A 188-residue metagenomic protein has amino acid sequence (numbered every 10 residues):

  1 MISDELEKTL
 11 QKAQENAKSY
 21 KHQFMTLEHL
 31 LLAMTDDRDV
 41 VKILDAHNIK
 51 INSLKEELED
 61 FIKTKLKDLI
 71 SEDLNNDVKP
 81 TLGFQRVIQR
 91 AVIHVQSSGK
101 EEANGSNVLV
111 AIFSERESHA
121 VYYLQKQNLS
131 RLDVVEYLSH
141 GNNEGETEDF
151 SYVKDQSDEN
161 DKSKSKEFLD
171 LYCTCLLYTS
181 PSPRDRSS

Functional and structural regions predicted by a protein language model:
M1-S180: Histone-fold recognition with a strong bias for associated Lys/Arg-rich disordered tails
Y178-P181, D185-S188: Single conserved hydrophobic/aromatic residue that forms the stacking wall/gate of nucleotide- or nucleobase-binding
